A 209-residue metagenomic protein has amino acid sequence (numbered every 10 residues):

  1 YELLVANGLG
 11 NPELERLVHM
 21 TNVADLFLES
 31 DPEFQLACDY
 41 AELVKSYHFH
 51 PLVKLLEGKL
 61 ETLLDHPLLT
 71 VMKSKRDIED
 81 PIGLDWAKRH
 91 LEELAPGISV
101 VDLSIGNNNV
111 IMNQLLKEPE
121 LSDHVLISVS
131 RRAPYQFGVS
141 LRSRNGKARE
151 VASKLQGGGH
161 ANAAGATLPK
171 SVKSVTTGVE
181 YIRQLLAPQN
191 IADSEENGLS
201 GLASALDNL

Functional and structural regions predicted by a protein language model:
Y1-H50: Short alpha-helices
L14, F49, D65, L199-L202: Short amphipathic alpha-helical segments that mediate assembly, nucleic-acid/protein binding, or membrane association
H19, H48-H50, H66, H90 (+2 more regions): Histidine (H) residue identity feature
A24, S46-H50, G58, P188 (+2 more regions): Surface-exposed polar/charged interaction patches
D31-A87: Accessory alpha-helical/coil subdomains and C-terminal extensions that flank or cap enzyme catalytic cores
K73-L209: Gly/His-enriched, cation/cofactor- and phosphate-binding structural elements
